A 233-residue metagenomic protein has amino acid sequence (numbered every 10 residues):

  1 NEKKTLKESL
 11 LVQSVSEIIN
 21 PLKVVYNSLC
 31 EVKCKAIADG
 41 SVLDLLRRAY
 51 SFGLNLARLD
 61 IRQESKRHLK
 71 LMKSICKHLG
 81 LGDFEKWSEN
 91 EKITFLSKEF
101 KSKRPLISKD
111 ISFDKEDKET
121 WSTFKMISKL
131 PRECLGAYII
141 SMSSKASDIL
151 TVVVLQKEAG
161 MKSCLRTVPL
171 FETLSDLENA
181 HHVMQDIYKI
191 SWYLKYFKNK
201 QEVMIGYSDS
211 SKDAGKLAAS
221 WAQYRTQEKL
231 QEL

Functional and structural regions predicted by a protein language model:
N1-K129: Extended, charge-enriched "interface" segments that sit outside catalytic cores
A49, R58-D60, E99-L233: Conserved alpha/beta-domain cores
